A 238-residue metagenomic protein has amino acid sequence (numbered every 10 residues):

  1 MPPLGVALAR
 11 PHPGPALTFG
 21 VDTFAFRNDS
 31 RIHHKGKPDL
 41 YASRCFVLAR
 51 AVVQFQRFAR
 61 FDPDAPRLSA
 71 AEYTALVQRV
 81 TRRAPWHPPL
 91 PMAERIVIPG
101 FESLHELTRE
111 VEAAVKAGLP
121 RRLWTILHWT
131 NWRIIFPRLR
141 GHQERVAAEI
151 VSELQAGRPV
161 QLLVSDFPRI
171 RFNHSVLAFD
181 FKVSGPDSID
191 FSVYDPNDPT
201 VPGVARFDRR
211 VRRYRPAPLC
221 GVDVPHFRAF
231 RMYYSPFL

Functional and structural regions predicted by a protein language model:
M1-P2, R169-N173, F181-L238: Cys-His-centered catalytic/binding microenvironment captured across papain-like cysteine peptidases and homologous
G5-R140: Cysteine-nucleophile protease catalytic domains, especially the papain-like/related folds used in DUB/UBL proteases
R138-S188: Active-site-adjacent substructure of cysteine-protease-like catalytic cores
